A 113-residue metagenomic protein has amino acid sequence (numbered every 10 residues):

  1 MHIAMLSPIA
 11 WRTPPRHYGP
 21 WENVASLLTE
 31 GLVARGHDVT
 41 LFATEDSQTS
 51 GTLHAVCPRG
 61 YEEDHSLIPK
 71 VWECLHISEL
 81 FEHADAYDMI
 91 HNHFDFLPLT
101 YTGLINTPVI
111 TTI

Functional and structural regions predicted by a protein language model:
M1-I113: Catalytic cores of nucleotide-sugar-dependent glycosyltransferases that transfer UDP/GDP/TDP-activated
